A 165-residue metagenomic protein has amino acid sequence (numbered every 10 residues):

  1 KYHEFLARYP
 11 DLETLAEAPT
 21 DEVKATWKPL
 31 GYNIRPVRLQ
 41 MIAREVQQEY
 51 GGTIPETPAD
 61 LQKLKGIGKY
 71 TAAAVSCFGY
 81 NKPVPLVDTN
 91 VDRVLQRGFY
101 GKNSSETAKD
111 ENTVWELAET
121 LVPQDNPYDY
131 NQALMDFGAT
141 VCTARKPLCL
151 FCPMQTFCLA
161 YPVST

Functional and structural regions predicted by a protein language model:
K1-S164: Catalytic cores of DNA base-excision repair glycosylases
